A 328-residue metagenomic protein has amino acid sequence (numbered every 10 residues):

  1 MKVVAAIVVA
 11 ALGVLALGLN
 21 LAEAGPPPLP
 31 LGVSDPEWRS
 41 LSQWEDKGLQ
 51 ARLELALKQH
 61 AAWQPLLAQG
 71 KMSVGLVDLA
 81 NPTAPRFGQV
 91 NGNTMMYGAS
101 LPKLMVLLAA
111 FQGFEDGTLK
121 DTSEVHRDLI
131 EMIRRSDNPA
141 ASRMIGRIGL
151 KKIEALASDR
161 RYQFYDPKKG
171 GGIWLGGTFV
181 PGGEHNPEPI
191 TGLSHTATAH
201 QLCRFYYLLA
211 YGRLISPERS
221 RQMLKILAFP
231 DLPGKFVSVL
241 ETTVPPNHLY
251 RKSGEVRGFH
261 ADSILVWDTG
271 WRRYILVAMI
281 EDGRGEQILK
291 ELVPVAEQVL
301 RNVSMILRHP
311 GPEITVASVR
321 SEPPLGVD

Functional and structural regions predicted by a protein language model:
V8-A16: Bacterial N-terminal signal peptides
A22-L57, R204-D328: Structured C-terminal helix/loop/strand segments within mature extracytoplasmic catalytic/sensor domains
R52-V90, V266, L276: A short, well-structured edge-of-sheet supersecondary motif
G70-A80, E124-D137, R147-G149, I173-T178 (+2 more regions): Acidic helix-start/capping segments at beta-turn-to-alpha-helix junctions
G88-G92, V125, R134-A140, P181-I190 (+2 more regions): Flexible glycine/proline-enriched surface loops and loop-helix/loop-strand junctions
M95-L119, M132, L276: Active-site SXXK
Q112-I130, S216-S220: Short, well-structured active-site flanking segments
M144-G212: Mid-domain, small-residue-enriched loop/turn segments at the edges of structured enzyme/sensor domains
